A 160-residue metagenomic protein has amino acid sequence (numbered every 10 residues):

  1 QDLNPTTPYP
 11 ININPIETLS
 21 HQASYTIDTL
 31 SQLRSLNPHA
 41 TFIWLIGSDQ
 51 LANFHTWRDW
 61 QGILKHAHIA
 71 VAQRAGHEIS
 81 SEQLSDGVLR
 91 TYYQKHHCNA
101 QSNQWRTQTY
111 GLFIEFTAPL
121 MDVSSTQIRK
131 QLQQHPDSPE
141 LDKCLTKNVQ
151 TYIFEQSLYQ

Functional and structural regions predicted by a protein language model:
Q1-Q160: Nucleotidyltransferase catalytic core that binds NTPs
